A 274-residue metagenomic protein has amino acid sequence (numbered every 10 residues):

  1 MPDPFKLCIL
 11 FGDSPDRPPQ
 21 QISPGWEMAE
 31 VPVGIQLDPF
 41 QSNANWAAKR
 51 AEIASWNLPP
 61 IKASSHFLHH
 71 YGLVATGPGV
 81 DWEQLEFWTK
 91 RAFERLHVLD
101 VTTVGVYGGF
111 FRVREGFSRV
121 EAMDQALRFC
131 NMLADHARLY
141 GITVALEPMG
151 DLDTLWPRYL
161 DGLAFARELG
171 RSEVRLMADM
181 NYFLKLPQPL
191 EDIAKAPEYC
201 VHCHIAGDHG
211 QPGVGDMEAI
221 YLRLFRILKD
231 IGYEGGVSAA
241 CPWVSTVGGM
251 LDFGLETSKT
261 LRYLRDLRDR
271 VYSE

Functional and structural regions predicted by a protein language model:
M1-E27, N57, E83-E86, K90 (+4 more regions): Histidine-acidic metal/acid-base catalytic patches
E27, V31-L127, Q211, Y233-E234 (+1 more regions): Structural motif corresponding to the early beta-alpha repeats
V31, V106, L146, A178-M180 (+2 more regions): Conserved beta-strand positions
V33, G150, M180-Y182, W243: Short, glycine/acidic-enriched loop or turn micro-motifs at the edges of active sites
N45-W56, A126-A137, D192-K195, R223-L228: Catalytic-core regions built around general acid/base machinery
K62, V74, S172, L176-M180: A broad helix-preferring feature
V113-E115, D153, L184-L186: Short, solvent-exposed loop/turn segments at secondary-structure junctions
Y140-P157: Hydrophobic, aromatic-enriched interface-forming segments
